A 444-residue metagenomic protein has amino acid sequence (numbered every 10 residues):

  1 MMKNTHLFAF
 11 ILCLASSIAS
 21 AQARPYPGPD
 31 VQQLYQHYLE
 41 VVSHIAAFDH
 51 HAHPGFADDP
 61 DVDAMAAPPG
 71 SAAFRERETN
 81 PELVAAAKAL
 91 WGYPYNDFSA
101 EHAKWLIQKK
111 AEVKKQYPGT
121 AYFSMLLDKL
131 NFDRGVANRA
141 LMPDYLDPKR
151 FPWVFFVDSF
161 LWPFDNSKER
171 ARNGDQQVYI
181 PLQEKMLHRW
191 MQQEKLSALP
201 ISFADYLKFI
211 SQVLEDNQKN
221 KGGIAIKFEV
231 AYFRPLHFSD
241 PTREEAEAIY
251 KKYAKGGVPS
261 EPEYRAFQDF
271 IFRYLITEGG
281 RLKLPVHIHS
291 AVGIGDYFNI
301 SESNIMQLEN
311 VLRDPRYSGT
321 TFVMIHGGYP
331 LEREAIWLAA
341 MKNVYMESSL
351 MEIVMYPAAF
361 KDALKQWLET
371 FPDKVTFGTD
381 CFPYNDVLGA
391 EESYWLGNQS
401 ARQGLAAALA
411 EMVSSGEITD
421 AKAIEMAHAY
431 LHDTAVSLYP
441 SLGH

Functional and structural regions predicted by a protein language model:
H6-S17: Bacterial N-terminal signal peptides
Q22-H50, P69-D97, K104-K114, P372-K374 (+1 more regions): Mid-to-C-terminal alpha-helical segments outside catalytic/metal-binding sites
P29, S303, Q307-L308, L312-V323 (+1 more regions): H/E-rich (His + Asp/Glu) clusters that bind or coordinate divalent metals
V42-S43, D61-F155, F160-L161, Q177-Q192 (+2 more regions): Alpha-helical scaffold segments that flank or form the walls of functional sites
I45-D59, P285-G293, M324: Histidine-centered catalytic micro-motifs
H53, A140, F156-W162, E229-F233 (+4 more regions): Active-site beta-loop-alpha junctions enriched in small/polar residues
Y179-E194, P241-P262, R402-A408: A solvent-exposed, charged loop/short amphipathic helix patch at secondary-structure junctions
F203-F228, P235-V344, A359-T376: Histidine/acidic residue-rich metal-binding segments in metalloenzymes
